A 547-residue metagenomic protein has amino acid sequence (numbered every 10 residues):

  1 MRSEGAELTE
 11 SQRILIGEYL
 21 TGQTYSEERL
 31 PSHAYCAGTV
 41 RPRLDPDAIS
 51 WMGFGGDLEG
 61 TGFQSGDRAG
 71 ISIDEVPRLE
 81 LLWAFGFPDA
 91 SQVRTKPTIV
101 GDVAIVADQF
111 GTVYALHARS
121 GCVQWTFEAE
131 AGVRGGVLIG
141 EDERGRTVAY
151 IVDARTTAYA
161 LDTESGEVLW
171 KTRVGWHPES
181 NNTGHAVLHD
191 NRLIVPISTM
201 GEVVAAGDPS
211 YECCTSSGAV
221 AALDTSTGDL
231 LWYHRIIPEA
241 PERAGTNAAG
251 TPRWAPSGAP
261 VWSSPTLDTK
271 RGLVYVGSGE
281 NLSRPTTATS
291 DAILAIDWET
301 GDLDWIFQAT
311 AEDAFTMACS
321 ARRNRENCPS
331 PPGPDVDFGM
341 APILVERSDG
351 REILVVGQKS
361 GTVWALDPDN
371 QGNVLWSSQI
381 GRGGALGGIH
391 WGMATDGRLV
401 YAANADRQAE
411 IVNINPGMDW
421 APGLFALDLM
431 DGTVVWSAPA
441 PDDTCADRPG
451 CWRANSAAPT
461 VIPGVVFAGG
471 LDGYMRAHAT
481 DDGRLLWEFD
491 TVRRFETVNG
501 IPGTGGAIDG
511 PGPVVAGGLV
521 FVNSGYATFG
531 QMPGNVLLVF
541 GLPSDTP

Functional and structural regions predicted by a protein language model:
S3-L30: C-terminal capping alpha-helices of c-type cytochrome domains
A37-L82, I236, P241: Blade/loop signatures of beta-propeller domains
A48-G56, A90-T112, E130-A158, P178-E212 (+9 more regions): Repeat-blade elements of multi-bladed beta-propeller folds
A69-P77, D108-Q124, E128-A129: Beta-propeller domains
S72-L81, S120-Q124, S165-W170, T227-L231 (+7 more regions): Beta-strand initiation motifs
F85-F87, R173-W176, L231-P256, D304-G333 (+3 more regions): Surface-exposed loop and turn segments in beta-propeller and other repeat-based domains that flank or scaffold
L161-D162, G166, S216-D229, T289-D302 (+4 more regions): Beta-propeller blade signature
V363-D442: A glycine- and small/hydrophobic-rich beta-loop-beta segment that serves as a flexible "lid/hinge" or phosphate-binding
